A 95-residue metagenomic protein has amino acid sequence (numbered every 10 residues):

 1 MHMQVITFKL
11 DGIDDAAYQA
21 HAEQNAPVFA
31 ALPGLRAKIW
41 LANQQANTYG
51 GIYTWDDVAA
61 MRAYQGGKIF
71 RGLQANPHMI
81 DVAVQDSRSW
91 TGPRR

Functional and structural regions predicted by a protein language model:
M1-T48, V58-G66, I80-R95: Short S/T/G/P-rich N-terminal loop/turn motif that feeds into the first structured element of a domain
G51-W55: Conserved RNP beta-strands of RNA recognition motif
I69-N76: A common structural junction motif
